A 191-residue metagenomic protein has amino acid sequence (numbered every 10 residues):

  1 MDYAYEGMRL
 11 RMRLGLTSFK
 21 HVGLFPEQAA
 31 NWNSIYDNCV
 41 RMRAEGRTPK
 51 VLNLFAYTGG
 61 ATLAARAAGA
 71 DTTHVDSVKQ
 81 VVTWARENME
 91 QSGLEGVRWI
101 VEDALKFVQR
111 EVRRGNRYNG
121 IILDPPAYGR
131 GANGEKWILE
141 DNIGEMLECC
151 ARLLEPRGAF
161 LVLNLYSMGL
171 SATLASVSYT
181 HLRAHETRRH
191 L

Functional and structural regions predicted by a protein language model:
M1-P26, N33: Non-catalytic substrate-recognition/targeting regions of SAM-dependent transferases
T48-L54: Conserved class I S-adenosyl-L-methionine
T58-G69: Conserved SAM-binding loop of SAM-dependent methyltransferases across substrates and taxa, primarily the Class I
D71-D76: Conserved SAM-binding motif I beta-strand of class I
K79-V81, V101, N119-C149: Mobile active-site "lid"/loop adjacent to the S-adenosyl-L-methionine
W84-N116: S-adenosyl-L-methionine
L147, A151-Y179: Conserved Class I SAM-dependent methyltransferase catalytic core
T180-T187: Conserved small/polar residues in nucleotide/adenosyl-binding loops
